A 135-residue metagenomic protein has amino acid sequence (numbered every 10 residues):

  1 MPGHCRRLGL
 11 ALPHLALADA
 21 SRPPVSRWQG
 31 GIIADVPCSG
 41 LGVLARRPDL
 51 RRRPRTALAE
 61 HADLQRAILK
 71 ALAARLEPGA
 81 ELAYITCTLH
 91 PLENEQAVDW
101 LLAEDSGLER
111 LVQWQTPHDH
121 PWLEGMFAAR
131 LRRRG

Functional and structural regions predicted by a protein language model:
M1-G135: S-adenosylmethionine
